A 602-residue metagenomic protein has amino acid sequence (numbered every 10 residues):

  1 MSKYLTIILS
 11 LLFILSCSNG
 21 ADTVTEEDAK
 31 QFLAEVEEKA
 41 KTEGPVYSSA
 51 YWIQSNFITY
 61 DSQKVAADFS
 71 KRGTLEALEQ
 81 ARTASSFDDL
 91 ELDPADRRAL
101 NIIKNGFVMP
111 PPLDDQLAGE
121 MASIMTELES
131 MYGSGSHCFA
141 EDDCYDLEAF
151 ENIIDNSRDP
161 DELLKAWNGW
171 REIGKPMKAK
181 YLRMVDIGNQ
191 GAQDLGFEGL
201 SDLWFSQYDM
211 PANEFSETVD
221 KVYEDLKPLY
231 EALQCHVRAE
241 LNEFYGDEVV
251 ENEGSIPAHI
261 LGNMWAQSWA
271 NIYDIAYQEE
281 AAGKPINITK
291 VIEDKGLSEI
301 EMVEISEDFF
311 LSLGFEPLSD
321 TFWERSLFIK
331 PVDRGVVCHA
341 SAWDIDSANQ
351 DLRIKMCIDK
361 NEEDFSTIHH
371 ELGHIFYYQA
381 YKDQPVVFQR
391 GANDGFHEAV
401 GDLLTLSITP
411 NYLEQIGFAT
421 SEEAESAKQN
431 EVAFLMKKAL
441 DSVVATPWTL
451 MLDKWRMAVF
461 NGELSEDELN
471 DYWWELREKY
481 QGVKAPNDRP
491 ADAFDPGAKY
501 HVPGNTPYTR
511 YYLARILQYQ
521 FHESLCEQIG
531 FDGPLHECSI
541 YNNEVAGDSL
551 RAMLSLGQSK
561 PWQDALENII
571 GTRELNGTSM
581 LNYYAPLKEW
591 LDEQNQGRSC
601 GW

Functional and structural regions predicted by a protein language model:
S2-S10: Sec-dependent signal peptide recognition, specifically the positively charged N-region followed immediately by
L15-S16: C-terminal motif of bacterial Sec signal peptides marking the signal peptidase cleavage site
G20-R183, S201, K499, T506-T509 (+4 more regions): N-terminal helix-rich structural modules
A21-A29, S55, D61-Q63, N101-I102 (+12 more regions): C-terminal, non-catalytic "cap/extension" segments appended to globular domains
D142-A149, N156, L182-K355, A424-A439 (+1 more regions): Active-site-proximal, well-structured secondary-structure segments within enzyme catalytic domains
D161, N168, R334-N361, I368 (+1 more regions): Active-site scaffold of zinc-dependent metalloenzymes
S201-D202, S206, Y378-L403: Post-HEXXH active-site segment of zinc metalloproteases
F215, V219-L229, G391-K428: Post-HExxH zinc-binding segment in Zn-dependent metallohydrolases
